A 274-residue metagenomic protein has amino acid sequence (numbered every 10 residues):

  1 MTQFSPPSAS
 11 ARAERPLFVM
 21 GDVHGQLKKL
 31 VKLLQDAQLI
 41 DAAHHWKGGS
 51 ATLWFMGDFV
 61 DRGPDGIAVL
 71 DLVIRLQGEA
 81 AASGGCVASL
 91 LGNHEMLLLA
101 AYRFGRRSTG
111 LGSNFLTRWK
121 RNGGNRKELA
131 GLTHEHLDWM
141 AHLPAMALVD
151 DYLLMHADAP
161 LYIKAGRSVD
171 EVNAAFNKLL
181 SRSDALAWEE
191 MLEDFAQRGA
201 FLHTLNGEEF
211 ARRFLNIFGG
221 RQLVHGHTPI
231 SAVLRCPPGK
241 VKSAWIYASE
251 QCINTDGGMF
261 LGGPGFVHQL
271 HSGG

Functional and structural regions predicted by a protein language model:
M1-D71: N-terminal active-site segment of His-dependent metallophosphoesterases
T2-A13, H45-W46, G78-A82, A145-L148 (+2 more regions): A short acidic-Thr-Gly-centered motif at the start of a beta-strand
M20-G21, L53-G57, A88-G92, M155 (+2 more regions): Active-site neighborhood of phospho(di)ester-bond hydrolases with catalytic His/Asp-centered motifs
Q26-L27, D61-P64, E95-L99, V224-R235 (+1 more regions): Active-site environment of divalent metal-dependent phosphoester hydrolases
R62-A175, L180-E190: Active-site neighborhood of divalent metal-dependent phosphoester bond hydrolases
A175-L234, P238: Alpha/beta-hydrolase fold catalytic core
T228-G258: A conserved acidic, glycine/proline-rich C-terminal tail/linker
A248-G274: Binuclear metal-dependent phosphoesterase catalytic core
